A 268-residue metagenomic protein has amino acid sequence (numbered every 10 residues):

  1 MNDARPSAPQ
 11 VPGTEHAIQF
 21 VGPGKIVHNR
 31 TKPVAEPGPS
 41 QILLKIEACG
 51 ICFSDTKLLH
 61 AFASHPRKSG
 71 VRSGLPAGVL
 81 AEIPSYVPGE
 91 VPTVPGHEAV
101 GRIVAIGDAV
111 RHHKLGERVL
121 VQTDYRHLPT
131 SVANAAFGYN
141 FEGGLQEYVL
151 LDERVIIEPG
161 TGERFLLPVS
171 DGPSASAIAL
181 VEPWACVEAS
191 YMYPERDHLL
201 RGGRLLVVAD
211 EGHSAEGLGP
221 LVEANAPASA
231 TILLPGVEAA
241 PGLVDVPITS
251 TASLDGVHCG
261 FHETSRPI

Functional and structural regions predicted by a protein language model:
V11-I18: Short structural boundary motif marking the start of a folded domain
V21-G24: Proline/serine/threonine-rich low-complexity linkers at boundaries of modular beta-sandwich domains
N29, L43, V100-R102, Y148-L150 (+1 more regions): Conserved hydrophobic/aromatic beta-strand scaffold that supports enzyme active sites
P33-C49, S64-Y125, S170: Glycine-rich beta-strand-centered segment in the early N-terminal region that forms part of a ligand/cofactor-binding
S54-L59: Cytochrome P450 core scaffold surrounding the K-helix E-X-X-R motif and the conserved "meander" helix-loop region
F62-E90, V155-R164, V246-H262: Charged, glycine/proline-rich intrinsically disordered loops and linkers
V79-P88, T123-G203: NAD(P)H dinucleotide-binding glycine-rich loop of Rossmann-like/cofactor-binding domains, especially the beta1-alpha1
P173-C259: Mid-domain Rossmann-like dinucleotide-binding core that forms the NAD(H)/NADP(H) cofactor-binding site
